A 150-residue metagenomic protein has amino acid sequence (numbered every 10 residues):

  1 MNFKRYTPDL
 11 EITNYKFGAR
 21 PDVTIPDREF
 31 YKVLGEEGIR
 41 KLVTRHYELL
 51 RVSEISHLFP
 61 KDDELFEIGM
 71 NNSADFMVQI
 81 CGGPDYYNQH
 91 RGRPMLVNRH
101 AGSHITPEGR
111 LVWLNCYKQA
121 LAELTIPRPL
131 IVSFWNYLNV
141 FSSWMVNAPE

Functional and structural regions predicted by a protein language model:
M1-E150: Core of compact, soluble alpha-helical bundle domains
